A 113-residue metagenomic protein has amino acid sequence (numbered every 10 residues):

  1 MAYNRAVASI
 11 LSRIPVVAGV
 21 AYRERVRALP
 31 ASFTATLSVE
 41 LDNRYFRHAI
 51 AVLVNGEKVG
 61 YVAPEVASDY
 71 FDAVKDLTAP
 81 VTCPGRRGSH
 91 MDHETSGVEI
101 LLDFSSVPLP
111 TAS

Functional and structural regions predicted by a protein language model:
M1-S113: Conserved active-site motif detector
